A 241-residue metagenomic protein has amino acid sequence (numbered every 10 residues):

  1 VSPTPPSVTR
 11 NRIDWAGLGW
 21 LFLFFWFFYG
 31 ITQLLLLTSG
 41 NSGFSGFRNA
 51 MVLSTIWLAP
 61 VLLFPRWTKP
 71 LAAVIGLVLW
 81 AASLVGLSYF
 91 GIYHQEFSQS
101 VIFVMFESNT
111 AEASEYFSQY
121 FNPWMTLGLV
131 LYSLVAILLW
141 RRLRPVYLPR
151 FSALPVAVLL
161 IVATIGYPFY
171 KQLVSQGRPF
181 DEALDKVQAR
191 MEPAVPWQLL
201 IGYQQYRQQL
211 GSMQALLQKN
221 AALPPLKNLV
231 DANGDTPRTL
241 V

Functional and structural regions predicted by a protein language model:
V1-S2, T239-V241: Short intrinsically disordered, low-complexity coil segments enriched in acidic
S2-M191: Transmembrane and membrane-interface helices of multi-pass, inner-membrane envelope-modifying transferases
F169-L240: Membrane-interface segments at or immediately adjacent to transmembrane helices that form the boundary between
